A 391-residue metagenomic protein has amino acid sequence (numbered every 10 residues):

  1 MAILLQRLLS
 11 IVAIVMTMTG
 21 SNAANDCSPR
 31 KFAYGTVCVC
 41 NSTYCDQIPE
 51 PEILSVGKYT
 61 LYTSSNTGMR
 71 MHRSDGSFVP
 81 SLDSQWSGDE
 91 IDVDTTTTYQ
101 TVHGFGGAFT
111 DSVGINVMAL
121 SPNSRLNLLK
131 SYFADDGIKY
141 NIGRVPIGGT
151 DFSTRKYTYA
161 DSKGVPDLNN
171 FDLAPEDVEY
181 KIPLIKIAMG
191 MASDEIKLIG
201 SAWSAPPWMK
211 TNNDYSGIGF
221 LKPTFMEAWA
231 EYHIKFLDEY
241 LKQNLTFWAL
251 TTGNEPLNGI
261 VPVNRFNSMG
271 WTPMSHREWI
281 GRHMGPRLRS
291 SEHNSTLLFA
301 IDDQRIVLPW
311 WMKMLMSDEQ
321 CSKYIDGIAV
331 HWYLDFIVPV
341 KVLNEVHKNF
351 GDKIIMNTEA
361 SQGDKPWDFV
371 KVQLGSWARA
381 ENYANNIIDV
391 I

Functional and structural regions predicted by a protein language model:
A2-I11, M16-T252, N258, S275-Y324 (+4 more regions): Non-catalytic accessory regions flanking glycosidase/transglycosidase catalytic cores in CAZymes
V117, G270-W271, Q373: Second-shell loop/turn segments in exported
N254-E255, E359: Acidic-residue sensor for enzyme active/binding pockets
I260-F266: Short glycine/threonine-rich loop-to-helix capping motif typified by GTGT followed within a few residues by an Asp-Pro
D302, W332, E359-D364: Active-site proximal loops enriched in glycine and acidic residues that flank catalytic Cys/His/Asp and coordinate
I328: Acidic/histidine-rich catalytic cores of soluble enzymes
P366-V372: Histidine/acidic-residue-rich catalytic or RNA/ligand-binding cores of hydrolases and nuclease-related proteins
L374-A378: Active-site rim elements
